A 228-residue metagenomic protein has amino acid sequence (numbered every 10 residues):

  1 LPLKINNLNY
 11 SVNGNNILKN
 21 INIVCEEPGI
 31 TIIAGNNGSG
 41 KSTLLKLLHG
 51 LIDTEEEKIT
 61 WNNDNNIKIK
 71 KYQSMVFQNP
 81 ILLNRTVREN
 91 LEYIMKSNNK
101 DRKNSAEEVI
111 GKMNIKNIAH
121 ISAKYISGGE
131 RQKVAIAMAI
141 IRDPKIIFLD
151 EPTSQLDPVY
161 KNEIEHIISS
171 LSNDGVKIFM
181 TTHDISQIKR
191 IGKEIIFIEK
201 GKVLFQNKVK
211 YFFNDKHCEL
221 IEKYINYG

Functional and structural regions predicted by a protein language model:
H49: Helix-to-loop junction immediately C-terminal to a conserved catalytic motif
K103-I118: Conserved ABC ATPase "signature" region
S122-I126, E130: Conserved ABC ATPase signature
I147-D150: Catalytic Walker B motif of ABC-type/P-loop ATPase nucleotide-binding domains
T182-H183: H-loop/switch region of ABC-family ATPase nucleotide-binding domains
I188-R190: A short, surface-exposed alpha-helical micro-motif characterized by mixed small hydrophobic and charged/polar residues
F213-G228: C-terminal boundary and immediately downstream tail of ABC-type ATPase nucleotide-binding domains
